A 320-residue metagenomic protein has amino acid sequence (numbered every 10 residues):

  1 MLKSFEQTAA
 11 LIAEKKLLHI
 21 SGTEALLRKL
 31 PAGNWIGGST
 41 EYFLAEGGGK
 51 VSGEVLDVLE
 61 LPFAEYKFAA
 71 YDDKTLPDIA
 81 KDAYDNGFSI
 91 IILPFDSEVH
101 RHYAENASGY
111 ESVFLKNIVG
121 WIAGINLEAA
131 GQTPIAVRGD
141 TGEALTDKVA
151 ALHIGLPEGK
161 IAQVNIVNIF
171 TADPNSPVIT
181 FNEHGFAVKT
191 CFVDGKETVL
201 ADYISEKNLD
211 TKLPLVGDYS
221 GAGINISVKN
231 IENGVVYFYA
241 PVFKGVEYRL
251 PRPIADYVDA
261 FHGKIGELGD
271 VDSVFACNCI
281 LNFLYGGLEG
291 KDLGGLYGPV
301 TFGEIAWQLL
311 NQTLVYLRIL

Functional and structural regions predicted by a protein language model:
M1-L320: Hydrophobic alpha/beta core scaffold segments
